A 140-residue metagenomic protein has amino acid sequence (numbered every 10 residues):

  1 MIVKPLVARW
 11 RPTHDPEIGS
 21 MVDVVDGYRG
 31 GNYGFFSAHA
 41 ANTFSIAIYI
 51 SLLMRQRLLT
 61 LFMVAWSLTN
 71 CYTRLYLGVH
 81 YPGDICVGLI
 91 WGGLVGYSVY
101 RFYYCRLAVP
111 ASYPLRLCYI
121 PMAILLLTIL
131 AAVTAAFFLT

Functional and structural regions predicted by a protein language model:
M1-H14: Transmembrane alpha-helix/helix-exit interface in multi-pass inner-membrane proteins
K4, I18-V22, A47: Generic internal hydrophobic packing segments that stabilize the cores of diverse globular domains
R11-P16, S20-G27: Active-site core segment of subtilase-fold serine proteases
D23-T140: Membrane-embedded catalytic cores of phosphoryl/pyrophosphoryl-handling enzymes
